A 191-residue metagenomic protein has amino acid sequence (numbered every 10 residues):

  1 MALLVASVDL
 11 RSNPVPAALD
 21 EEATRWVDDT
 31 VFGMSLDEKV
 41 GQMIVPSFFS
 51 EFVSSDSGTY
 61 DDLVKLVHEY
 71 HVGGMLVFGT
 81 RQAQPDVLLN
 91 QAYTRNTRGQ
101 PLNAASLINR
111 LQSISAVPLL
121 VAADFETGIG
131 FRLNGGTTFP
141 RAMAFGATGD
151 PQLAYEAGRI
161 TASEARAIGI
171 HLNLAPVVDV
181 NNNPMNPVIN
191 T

Functional and structural regions predicted by a protein language model:
M1-V5: Hydrophobic core
S7-N190: N-terminal beta-rich core of secreted/periplasmic extracellular enzymes
